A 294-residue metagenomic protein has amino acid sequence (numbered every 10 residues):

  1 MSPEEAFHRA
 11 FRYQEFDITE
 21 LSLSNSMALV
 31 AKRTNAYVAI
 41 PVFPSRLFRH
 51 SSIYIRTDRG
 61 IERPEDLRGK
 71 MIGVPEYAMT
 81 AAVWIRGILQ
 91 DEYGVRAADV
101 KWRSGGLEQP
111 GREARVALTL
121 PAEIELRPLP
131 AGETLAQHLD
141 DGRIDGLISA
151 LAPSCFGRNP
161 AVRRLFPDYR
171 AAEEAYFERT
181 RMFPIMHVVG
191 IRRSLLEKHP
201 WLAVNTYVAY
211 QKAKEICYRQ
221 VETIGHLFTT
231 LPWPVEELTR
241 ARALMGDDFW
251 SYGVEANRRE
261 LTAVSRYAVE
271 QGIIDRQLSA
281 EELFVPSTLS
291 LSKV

Functional and structural regions predicted by a protein language model:
M1-A98, W102-G111: Short, glycine-/small- and polar/acidic-enriched structural segments that line small-molecule recognition paths
M1-R9, E62, V100-Q137, T239 (+1 more regions): Short helix-initiation/N-cap motifs at beta->coil->alpha
T34-A36, A161-F166, S290-K293: Short low-complexity, flexible loop/linker segments enriched in glycine and/or proline with clustered acidic
E113-E222: Pocket-lining segment of extracytoplasmic ligand-binding domains
G190, L195-E270: Secondary-structure end/capping motifs
G253-V294: Long, low-complexity C-terminal extensions of enzymes
